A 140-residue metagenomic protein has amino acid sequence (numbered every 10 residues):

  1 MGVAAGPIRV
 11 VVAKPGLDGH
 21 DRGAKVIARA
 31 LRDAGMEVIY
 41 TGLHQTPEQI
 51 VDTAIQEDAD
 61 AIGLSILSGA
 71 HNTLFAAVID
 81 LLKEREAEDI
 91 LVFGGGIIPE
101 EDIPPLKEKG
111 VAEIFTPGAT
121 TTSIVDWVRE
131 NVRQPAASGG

Functional and structural regions predicted by a protein language model:
G2-A4, S65, G96, G140: Compositionally biased, intrinsically disordered low-complexity regions
V3-P7, A87: Short, flexible coil/linker segments at domain boundaries that flank nucleotide/cofactor-interacting
A13-L17: N-terminal pre-triad scaffold of radical SAM enzymes
A24-D126, R133-Q134: Cofactor-cradling patches in redox/metallo enzymes
V132-G140: Flexible inter-domain linker/hinge segments
